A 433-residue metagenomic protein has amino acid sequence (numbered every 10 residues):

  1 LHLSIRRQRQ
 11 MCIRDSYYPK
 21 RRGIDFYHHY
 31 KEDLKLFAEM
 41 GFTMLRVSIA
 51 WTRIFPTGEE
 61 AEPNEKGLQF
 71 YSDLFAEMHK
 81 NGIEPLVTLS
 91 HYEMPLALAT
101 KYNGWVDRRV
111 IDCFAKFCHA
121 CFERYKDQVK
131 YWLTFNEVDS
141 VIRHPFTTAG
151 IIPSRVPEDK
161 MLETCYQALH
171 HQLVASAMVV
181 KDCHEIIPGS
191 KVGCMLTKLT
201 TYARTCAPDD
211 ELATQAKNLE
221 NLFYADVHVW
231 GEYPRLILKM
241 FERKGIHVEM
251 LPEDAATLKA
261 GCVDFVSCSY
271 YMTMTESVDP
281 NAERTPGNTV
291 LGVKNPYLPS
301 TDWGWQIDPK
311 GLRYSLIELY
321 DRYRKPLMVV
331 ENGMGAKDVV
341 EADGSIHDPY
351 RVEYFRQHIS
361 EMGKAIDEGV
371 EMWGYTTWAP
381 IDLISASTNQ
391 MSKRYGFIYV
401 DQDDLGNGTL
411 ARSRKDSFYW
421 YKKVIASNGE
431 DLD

Functional and structural regions predicted by a protein language model:
L1-I13: Single conserved hydrophobic/aromatic residue that forms the stacking wall/gate of nucleotide- or nucleobase-binding
R14-P19, K217-I237, H358, Y395-L410 (+1 more regions): Extended substrate-binding grooves/exosites of carbohydrate-active enzymes
S16-Y27, T52-Q69, L98-A115, E158-L173 (+4 more regions): The substrate-binding groove and active-site-proximal loops of carbohydrate-active enzymes, especially glycoside
G23-F37, V110-C121, V248-K259, G311-S315 (+2 more regions): Short, acidic/polar
L34-V179, P188-C206, G333-D338, S385-S387: Substrate-binding cleft and catalytic face of glycoside hydrolase catalytic domains, especially the flexible beta-alpha
L162-N332, D338-V339: Noncatalytic carbohydrate-binding groove/subsite architecture in carbohydrate-active enzymes
K337-H347, E353-Q357, E361-A365, E371-D433: Aromatic-rich peripheral "rim/lid" segments of glycoside hydrolase catalytic domains that contact and position glycan
